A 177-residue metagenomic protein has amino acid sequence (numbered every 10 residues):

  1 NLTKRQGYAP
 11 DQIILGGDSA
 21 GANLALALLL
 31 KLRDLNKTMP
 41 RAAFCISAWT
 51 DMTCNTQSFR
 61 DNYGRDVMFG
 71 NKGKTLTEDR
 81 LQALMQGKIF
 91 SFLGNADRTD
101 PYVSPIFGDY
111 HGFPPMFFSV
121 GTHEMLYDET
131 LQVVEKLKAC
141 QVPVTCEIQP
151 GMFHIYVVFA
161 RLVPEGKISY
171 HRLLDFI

Functional and structural regions predicted by a protein language model:
N1-I177: Alpha/beta-hydrolase superfamily serine-hydrolase fold, recognizing
